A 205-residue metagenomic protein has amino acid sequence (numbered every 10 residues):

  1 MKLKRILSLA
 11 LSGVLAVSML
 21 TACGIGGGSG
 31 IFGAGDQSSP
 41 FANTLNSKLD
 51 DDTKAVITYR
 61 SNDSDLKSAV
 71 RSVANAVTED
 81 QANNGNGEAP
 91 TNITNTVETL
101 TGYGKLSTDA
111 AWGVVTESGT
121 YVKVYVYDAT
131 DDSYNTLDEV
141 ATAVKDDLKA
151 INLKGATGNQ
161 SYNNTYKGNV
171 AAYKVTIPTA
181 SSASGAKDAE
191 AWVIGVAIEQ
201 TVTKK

Functional and structural regions predicted by a protein language model:
M1-A10: Bacterial Sec-dependent N-terminal signal peptides
K2, N62-D65, N135: Poly-acidic low-complexity segments
S18-A22: C-terminal motif of bacterial Sec signal peptides marking the signal peptidase cleavage site
I25: Short, conserved catalytic or interaction motifs in soluble domains
G28-T108, Y166: Short, well-ordered surface patches within globular domains
G102-K205: A well-ordered secondary-structure block
